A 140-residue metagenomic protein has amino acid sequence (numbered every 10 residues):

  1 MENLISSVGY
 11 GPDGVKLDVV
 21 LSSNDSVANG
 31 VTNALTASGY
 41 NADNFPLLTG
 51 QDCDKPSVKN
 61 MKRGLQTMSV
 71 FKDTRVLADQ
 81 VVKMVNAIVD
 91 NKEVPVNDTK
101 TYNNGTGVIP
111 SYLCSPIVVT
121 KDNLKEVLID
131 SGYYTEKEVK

Functional and structural regions predicted by a protein language model:
M1-N60: Hydrophobic alpha-helical
E2, R75-V82: Short, amphipathic alpha-helical "lid/cap" segments that border enzyme active or binding sites
N24, T74-R75, I117: Short beta->alpha junction loops/turns
A34, S38, G64, I88-K92: Change "in soluble alpha/beta enzymes" to "in soluble alpha/beta proteins
D52-C53, K72, V118: Flexible, solvent-exposed loop/hinge segments that line or gate ligand/substrate-binding clefts
R63-R75: Short beta-strand elements at the ligand-binding edges of bilobed clamshell
Q80-K140: Hinge/cleft segment of the Venus flytrap/periplasmic-binding protein
